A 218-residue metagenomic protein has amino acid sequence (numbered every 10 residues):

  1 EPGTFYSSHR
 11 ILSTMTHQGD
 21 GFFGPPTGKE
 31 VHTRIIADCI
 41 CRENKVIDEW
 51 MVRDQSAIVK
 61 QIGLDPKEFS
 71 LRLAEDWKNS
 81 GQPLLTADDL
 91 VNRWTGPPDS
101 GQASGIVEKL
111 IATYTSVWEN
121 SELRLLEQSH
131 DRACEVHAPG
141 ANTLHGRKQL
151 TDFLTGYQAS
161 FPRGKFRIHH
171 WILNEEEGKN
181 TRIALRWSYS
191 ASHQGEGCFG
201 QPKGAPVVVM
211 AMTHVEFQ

Functional and structural regions predicted by a protein language model:
E1-Q218: C-terminal and inter-domain tail/linker signature
